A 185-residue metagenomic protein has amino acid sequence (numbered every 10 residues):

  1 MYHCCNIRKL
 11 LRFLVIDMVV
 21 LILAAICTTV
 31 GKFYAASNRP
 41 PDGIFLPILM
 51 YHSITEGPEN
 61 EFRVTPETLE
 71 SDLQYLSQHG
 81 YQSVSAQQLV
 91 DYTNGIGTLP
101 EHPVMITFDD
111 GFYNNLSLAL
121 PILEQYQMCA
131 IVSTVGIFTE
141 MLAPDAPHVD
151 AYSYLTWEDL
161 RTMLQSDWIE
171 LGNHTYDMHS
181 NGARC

Functional and structural regions predicted by a protein language model:
M1-H3: Short, Lys/Arg-rich, polar N-terminal cytosolic tail immediately upstream of the first transmembrane signal-anchor
C5-V104: N-terminal pre-catalytic segment of deacetylase/amide-hydrolase enzymes
I44, L49-E56, H102-V104, E124-C185: Metal-dependent polysaccharide deacetylase catalytic core of the NodB/CE4 family, i.e., the active-site-bearing domain
N60-E61, L116-L120, A143: Short, solvent-exposed loop/turn and secondary-structure capping segments
R63-E67, Y113, Y154: Soluble non-cytosolic domains of exported or imported proteins
L69-L73, L120, W157-R161: Generic structural signal for well-ordered alpha-helices, preferentially at hydrophobic/aromatic core positions
Q74-Y81, N94, Y113, E124-M128 (+1 more regions): Sec-exported extracytoplasmic/periplasmic mature domains
Y92, E101-P103, T107, G111-A119: Membrane-embedded segments
